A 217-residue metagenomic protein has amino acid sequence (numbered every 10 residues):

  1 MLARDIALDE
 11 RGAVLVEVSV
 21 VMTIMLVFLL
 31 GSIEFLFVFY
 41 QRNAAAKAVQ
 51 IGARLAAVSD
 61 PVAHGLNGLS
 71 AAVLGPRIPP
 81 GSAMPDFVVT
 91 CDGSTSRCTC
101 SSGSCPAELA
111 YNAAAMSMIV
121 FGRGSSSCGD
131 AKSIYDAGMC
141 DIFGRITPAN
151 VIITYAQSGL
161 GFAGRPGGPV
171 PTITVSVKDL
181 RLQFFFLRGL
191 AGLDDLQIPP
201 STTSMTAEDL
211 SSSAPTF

Functional and structural regions predicted by a protein language model:
M1-R11: N-terminal leader/signal peptides at the extreme start of proteins
L2, Q50-F217: Short, conserved structural patches
D5, L15, V20-I24, L30 (+3 more regions): Sparse, context-dependent recognition of short Cys/His-centered cofactor- or disulfide-binding micro-motifs
D9-E10, V14-V21, L26-D60: Aliphatic-rich helix starts adjacent to a transmembrane/signal segment
